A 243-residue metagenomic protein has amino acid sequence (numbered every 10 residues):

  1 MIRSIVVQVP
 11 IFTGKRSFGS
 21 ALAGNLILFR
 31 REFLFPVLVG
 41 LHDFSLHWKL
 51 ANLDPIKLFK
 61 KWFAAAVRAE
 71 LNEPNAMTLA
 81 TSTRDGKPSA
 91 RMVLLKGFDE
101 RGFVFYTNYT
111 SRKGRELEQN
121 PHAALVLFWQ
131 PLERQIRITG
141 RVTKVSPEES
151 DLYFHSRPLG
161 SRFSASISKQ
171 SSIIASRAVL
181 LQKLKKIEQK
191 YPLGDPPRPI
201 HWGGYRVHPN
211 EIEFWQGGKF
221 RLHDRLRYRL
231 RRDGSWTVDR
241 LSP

Functional and structural regions predicted by a protein language model:
S4, S17-S20: Serine residues within intrinsically disordered or low-complexity segments
T13, A21-A23: Ala/Thr-enriched low-complexity intrinsically disordered regions
F18, L26-P243: Binding-site signature for planar aromatic cofactors or substrates
